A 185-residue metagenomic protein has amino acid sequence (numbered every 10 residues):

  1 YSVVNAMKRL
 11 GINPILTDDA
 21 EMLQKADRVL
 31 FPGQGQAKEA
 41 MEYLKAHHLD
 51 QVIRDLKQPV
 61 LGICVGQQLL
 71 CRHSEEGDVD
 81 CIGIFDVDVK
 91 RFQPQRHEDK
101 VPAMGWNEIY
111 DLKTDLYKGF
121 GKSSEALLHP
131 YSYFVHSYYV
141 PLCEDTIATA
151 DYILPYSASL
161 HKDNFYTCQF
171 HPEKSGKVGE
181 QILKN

Functional and structural regions predicted by a protein language model:
Y1-R9: Short, charged N-terminal beta->alpha structural module
A26: An anion/phosphate-binding loop that grips the pyrophosphate of nucleotide cofactors and donors
L30-P32: Structural motif
G35-G105: Cysteine-nucleophile active-site neighborhood
D55, D88-N185: Amide-donor transfer/coupling interface in amidating biosynthetic enzymes
